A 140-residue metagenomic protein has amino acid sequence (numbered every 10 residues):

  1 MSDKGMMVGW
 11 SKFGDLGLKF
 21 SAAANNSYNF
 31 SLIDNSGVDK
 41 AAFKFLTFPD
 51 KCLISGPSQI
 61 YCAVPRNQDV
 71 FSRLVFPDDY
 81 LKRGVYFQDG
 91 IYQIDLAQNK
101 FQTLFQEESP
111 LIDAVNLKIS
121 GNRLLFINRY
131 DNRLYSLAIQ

Functional and structural regions predicted by a protein language model:
M1-F20, F45-I60, S109-L125: Conserved beta-propeller blade repeats
M1-M6, L32-F48, D95-I112, Q140: Multi-bladed beta-propeller domains
V8, S27-I33, C62, D89-Q93 (+2 more regions): Hydrophobic beta-strand positions in blades of beta-propellers and related beta-sheet-rich domains
K19-F20, A63-P65, I127-R129, L137: Residue-level marker for isolated small/hydroxyl-bearing positions within beta-strands of beta-sheet-rich domains
A22-Y28, K82-Q88, Y130: Short, solvent-exposed loop/turn segments at conserved positions within beta-propeller repeat blades
N29, N35-S72: Active-site/pore-lining binding-face segments in mid-to-C-terminal subdomains
V64-Y86: Short, conserved, GDST-rich strand-edge loop motifs in beta-rich repeat architectures
N116-Q140: C-terminal amphipathic "assembly/sorting" segment characterized by alternating charged and hydrophobic residues
